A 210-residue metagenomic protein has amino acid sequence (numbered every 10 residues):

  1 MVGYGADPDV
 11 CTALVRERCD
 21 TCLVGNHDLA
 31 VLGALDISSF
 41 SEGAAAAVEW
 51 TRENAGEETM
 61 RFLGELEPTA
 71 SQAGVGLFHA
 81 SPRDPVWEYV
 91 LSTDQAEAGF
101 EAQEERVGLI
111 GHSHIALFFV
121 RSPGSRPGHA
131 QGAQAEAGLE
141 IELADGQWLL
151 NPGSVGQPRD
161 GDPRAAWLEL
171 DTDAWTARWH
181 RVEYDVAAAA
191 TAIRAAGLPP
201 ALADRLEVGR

Functional and structural regions predicted by a protein language model:
M1-M60: Core catalytic region of metal-dependent phosphoesterases/phosphodiesterases, especially metallo-beta-lactamase-like
G3-G5, H27-L32, S71, R83-P85 (+2 more regions): Active-site environment of divalent metal-dependent phosphoester hydrolases
Y4, T21-N26, F78, V107-H112 (+1 more regions): Active-site neighborhood of phospho(di)ester-bond hydrolases with catalytic His/Asp-centered motifs
R61-A96, E101-E105: Internal, conserved structured core segments that host functional sites
E104-R106, S113-F119, L202-R210: A short, charged
G124-R210: Acidic, His/Gly-rich catalytic cores of divalent-metal-dependent hydrolytic chemistry
